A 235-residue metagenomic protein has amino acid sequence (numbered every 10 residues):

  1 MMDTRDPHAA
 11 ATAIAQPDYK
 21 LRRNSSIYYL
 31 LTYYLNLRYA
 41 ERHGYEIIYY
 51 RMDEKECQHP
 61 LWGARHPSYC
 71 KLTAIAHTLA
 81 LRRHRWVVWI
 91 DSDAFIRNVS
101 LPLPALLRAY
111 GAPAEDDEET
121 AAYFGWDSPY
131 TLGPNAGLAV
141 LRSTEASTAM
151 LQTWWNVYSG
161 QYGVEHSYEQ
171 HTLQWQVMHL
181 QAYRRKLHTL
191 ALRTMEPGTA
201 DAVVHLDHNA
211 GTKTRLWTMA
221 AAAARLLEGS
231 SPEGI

Functional and structural regions predicted by a protein language model:
M1-H84, E145: N-terminal anchoring/stem segment of glycosyltransferases
M2-R5, Y50-E54, I90-S92, G125-S128 (+1 more regions): Active-site-proximal beta-strand/loop segments in catalytic clefts of secreted hydrolases
D6-A10, E56-Q58, F95-R97, T131 (+2 more regions): Eukaryotic short linear interaction motifs
T12-I14, M52, L101-P102, Q152-W154: Short coil/turn segments at secondary-structure boundaries
S26-Y34, P102, L106, Y110 (+1 more regions): Well-ordered, non-membrane alpha-helical segments in soluble/globular domains
R38-I47, E115, M178-H188: Structural alpha-beta junctions
G63-T148: GT-A fold catalytic core of metal-dependent nucleotide-sugar glycosyltransferases, centered on the diacidic
T73, A146-I235: Catalytic core and acceptor-binding pocket of nucleotide-sugar-dependent glycosyltransferases
